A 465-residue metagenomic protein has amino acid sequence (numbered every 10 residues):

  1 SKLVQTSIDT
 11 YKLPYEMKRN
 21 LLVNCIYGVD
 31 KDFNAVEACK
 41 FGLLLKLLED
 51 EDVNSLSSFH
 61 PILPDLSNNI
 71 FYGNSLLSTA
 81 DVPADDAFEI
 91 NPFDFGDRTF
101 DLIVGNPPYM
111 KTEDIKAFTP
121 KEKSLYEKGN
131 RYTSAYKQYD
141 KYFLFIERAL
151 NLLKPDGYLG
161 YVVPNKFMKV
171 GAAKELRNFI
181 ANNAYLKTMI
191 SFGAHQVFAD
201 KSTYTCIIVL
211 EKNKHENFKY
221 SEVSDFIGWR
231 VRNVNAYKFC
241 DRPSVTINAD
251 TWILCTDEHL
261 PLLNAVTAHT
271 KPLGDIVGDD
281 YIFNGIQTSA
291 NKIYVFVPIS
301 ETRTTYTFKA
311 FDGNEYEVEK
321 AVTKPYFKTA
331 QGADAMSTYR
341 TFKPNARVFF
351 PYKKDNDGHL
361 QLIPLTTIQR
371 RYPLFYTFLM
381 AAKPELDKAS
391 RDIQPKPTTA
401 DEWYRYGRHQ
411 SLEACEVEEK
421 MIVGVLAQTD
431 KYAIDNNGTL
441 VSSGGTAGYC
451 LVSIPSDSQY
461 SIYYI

Functional and structural regions predicted by a protein language model:
S1-I190, A194-H195, I207-N235: SAM-dependent methyltransferase catalytic region
L21-L22, D65, K201-T205, P344 (+1 more regions): Short, solvent-exposed loop/turn segments at the edges of secondary structure
V23, S67, T205, K324 (+1 more regions): Extracellular structured ligand-interaction cores
C25, S75-E113, L152, Q196-T338 (+1 more regions): Polynucleotide-recognition surfaces of large bacterial nucleic-acid defense/processing enzymes
V29-V36, Y132-A135, Y139, K166 (+4 more regions): Hydrophobic alpha-helical scaffolding
I62, V197-D200, E413-A414: A short beta-turn/loop motif at secondary-structure boundaries
F143, L150, E258-I465: Polybasic, glycine- and aromatic-enriched phosphate-binding surface used to engage nucleic acids
F192-V197, R408-Q410: Short, solvent-exposed loop/turn elements at beta->coil junctions and helix N-caps that rim active or binding pockets
